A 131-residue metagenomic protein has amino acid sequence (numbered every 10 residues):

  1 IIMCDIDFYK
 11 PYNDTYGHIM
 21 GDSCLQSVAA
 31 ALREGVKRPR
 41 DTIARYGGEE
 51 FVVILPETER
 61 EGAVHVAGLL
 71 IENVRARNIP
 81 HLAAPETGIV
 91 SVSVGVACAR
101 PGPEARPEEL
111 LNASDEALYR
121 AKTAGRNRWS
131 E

Functional and structural regions predicted by a protein language model:
C4, F51, V92-V96: A structural signal for short, well-ordered beta-strand segments
C4, T15, A31-T42, I79-P85 (+2 more regions): Nucleotide second-messenger and two-component phosphorelay signaling modules
D7-E34, A44-G48, V52-V53, R60-G68 (+2 more regions): Conserved long alpha-helical elements within nucleotide-processing catalytic cores of c-di-GMP signaling and class III
D14, L55-E59, R75, A99-R100: Residue-level recognition of strand-loop junctions within catalytic nucleotide-signaling folds
R45, V74-V92: Catalytic core regions of nucleotide second-messenger enzymes
E49, V90-V92, N127: Change "...and in nucleic-acid phosphodiester-cleaving endonucleases..." to "...and in nucleic-acid processing enzymes
R60-V64, A99-S130: Catalytic-core segments of nucleotide cyclases and related cyclic-nucleotide turnover enzymes
